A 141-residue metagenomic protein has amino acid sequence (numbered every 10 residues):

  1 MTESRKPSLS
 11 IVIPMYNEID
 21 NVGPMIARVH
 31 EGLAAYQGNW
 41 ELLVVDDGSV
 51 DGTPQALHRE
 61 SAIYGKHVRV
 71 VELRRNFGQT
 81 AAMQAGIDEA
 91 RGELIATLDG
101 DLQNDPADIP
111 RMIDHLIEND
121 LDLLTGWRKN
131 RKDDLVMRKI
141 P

Functional and structural regions predicted by a protein language model:
M1-E31: N-proximal low-complexity "stem/linker" segments adjacent to membrane-targeting elements
E18-N21, S49, Q79, D105: Donor nucleotide-sugar binding loop of glycosyltransferases
G23-P24, D51-E60: Acidic helix N-cap motif at the loop->helix transition within catalytic regions of sugar-transfer enzymes
L33-G38, S61-H67: Short helix-capping segments at alpha-helix termini
G38-S49, R69-L73: Short beta-strand/loop segment that forms part of the nucleotide-sugar
D46-Q55, L102: A conserved acidic beta->alpha catalytic loop
V71-R75, Q79-E89, L94, Q103-P141: Acceptor/aglycone-binding surface of glycosyltransferases and processive sugar-polymer synthases
